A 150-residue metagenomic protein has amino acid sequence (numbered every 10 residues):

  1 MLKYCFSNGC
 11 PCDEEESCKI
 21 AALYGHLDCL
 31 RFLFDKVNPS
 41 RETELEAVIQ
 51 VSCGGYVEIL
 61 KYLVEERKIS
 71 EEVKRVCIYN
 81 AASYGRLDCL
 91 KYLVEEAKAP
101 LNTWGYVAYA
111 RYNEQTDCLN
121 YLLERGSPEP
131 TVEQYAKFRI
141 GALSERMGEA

Functional and structural regions predicted by a protein language model:
M1, D28-C29, E58-I59, D88-C89 (+1 more regions): Conserved ankyrin/ankyrin-like repeat signature
K3-P11, R31-P39, K61-I69, K91-P100 (+1 more regions): Ankyrin repeat domain, specifically the short helix-to-loop turn at the C-terminus of the second helix of each repeat
N8, C18, R41, C53-G54 (+5 more regions): Compositionally biased regions
C12-I20, R41-Q50, E71-N80, P100-Y109 (+1 more regions): Ankyrin-repeat boundary/"N-cap" motif
Y112-A150: Ankyrin-repeat-protein effector appendages
